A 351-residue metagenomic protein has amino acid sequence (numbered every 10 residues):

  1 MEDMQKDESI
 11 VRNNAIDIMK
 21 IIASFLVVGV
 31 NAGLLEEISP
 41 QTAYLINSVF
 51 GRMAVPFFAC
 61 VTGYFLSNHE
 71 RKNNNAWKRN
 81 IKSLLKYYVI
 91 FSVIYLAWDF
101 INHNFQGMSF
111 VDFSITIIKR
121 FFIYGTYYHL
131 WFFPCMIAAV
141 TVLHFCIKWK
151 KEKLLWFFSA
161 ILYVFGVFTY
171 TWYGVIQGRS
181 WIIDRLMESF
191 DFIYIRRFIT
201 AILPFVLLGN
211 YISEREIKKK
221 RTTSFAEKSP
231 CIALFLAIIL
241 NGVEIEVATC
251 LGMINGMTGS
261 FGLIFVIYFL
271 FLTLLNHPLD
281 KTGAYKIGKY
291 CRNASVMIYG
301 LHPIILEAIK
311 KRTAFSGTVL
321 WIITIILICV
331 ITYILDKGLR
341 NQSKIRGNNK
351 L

Functional and structural regions predicted by a protein language model:
E2-L351: Alpha-helical transmembrane segments and their immediate juxtamembrane cytosolic regions
